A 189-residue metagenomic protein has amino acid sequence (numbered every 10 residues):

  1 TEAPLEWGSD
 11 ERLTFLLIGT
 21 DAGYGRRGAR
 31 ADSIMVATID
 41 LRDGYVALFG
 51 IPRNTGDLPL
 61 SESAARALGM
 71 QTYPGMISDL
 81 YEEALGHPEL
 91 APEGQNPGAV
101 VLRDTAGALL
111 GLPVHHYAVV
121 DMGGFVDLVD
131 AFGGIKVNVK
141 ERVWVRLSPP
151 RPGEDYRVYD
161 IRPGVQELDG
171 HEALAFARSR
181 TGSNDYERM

Functional and structural regions predicted by a protein language model:
T1-M189: Non-catalytic, solvent-exposed segments at the cell envelope interface
